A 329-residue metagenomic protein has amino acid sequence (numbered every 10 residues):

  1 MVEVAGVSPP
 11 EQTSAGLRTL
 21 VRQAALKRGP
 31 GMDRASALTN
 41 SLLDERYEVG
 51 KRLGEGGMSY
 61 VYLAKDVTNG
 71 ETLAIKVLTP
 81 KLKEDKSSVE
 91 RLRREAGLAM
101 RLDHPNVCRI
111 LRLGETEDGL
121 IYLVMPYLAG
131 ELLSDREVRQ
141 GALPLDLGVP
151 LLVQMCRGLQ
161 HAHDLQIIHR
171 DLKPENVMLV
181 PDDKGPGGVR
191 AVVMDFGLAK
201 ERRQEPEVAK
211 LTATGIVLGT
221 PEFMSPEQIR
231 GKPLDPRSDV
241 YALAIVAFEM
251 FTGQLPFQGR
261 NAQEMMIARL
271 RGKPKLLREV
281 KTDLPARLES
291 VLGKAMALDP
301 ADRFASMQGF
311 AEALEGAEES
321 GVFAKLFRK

Functional and structural regions predicted by a protein language model:
K65, Q160, T220-K325: C-terminal lobe helix-coil module of Hanks-type protein kinase domains
T79-R101: AlphaC helix of the eukaryotic protein kinase fold
K83-K86, P181-P226: Activation segment of protein kinases
R112-G114: A short, aromatic-enriched beta-strand patch in the conserved N-lobe beta-sheet of the protein kinase catalytic domain
D118-L132: Conserved short submotifs of the Hanks-type protein kinase catalytic core that shape the nucleotide-binding pocket
L133-L143: AlphaC helix of the protein kinase catalytic domain
L151-L152: Activation segment signature within eukaryotic-like protein kinase domains
C156-I167: Protein kinase catalytic-loop region centered on the HRD/HxD motif
